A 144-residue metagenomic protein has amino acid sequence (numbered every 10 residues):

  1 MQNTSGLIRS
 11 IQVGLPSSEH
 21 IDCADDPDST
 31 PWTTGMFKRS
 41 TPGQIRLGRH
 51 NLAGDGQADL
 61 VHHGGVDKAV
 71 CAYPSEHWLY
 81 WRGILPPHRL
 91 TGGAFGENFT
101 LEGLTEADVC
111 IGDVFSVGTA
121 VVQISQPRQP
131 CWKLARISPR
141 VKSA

Functional and structural regions predicted by a protein language model:
M1-R136, K142: Electropositive, beta-rich accessory/interaction domains or terminal extensions that provide binding surfaces
